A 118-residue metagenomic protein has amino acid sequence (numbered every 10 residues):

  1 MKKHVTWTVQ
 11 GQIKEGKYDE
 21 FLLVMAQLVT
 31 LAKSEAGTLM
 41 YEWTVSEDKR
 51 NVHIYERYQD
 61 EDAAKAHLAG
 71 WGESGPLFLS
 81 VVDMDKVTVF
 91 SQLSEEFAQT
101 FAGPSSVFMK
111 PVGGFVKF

Functional and structural regions predicted by a protein language model:
M1-V52, Q59-G70, S80-F118: Short S/T/G/P-rich N-terminal loop/turn motif that feeds into the first structured element of a domain
G72-P76: A short, acidic, amphipathic alpha-helical segment used as a generic capping/interface helix at domain edges
